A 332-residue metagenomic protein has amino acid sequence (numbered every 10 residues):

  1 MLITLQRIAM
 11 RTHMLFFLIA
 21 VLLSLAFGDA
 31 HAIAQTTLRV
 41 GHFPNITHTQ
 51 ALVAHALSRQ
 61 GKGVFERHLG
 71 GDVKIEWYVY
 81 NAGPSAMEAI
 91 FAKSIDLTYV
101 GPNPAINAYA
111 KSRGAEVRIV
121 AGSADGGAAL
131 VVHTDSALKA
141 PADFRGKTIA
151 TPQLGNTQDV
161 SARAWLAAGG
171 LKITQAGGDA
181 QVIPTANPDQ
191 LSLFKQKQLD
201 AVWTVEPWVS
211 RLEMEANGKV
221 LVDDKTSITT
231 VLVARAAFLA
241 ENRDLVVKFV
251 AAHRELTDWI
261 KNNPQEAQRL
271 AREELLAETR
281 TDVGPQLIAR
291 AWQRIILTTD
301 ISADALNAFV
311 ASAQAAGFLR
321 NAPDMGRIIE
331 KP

Functional and structural regions predicted by a protein language model:
I3-F17: Bacterial N-terminal signal peptides that target proteins for export
L15-G28: Bacterial N-terminal signal peptides
I33-P184, D200-E206, D223-T226: Short, glycine-/small- and polar/acidic-enriched structural segments that line small-molecule recognition paths
H48-L52, M87, F91, P102-A105 (+10 more regions): Extracytoplasmic/secreted envelope proteins and their assembly/folding machinery, especially bacterial periplasmic
S112, S136, A176-D179, I183 (+1 more regions): Pocket-lining segment of extracytoplasmic ligand-binding domains
N242-R320: Secondary-structure end/capping motifs
A322-P332: Hinge/cleft segment of the Venus flytrap/periplasmic-binding protein
